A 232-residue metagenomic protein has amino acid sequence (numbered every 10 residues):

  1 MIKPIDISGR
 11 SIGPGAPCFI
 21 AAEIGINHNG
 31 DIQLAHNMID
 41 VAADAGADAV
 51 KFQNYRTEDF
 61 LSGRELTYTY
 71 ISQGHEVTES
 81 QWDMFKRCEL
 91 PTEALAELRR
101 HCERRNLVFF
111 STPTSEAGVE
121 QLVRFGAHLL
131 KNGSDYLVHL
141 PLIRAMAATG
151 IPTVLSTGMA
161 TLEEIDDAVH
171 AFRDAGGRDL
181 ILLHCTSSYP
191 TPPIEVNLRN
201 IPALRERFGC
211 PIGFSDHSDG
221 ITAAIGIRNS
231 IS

Functional and structural regions predicted by a protein language model:
M1-S232: Catalytic cores and adjacent flexible loops of soluble metabolic enzymes that perform enolate/carbanion chemistry on
